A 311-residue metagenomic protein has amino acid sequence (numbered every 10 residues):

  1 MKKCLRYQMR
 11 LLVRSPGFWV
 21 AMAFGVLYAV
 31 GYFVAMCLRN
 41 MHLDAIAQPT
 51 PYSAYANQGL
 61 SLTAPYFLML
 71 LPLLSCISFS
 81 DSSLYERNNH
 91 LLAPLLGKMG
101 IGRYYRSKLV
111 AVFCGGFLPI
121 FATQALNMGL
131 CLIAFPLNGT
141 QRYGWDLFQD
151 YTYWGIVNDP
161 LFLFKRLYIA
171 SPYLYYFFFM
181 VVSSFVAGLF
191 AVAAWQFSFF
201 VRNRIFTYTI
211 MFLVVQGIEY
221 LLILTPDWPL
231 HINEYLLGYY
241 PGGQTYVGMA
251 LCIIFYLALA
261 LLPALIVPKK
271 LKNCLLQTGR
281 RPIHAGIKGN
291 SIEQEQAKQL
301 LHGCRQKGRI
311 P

Functional and structural regions predicted by a protein language model:
M1-G25: Aromatic- and glycine-rich beta-strand/loop motifs that create alpha-glucan
P16-G17, G100-G102, R106, N203-Y208: Membrane-helix interface segments
A21-V26, R204-I218: Central hydrophobic cores of alpha-helical transmembrane segments in multi-pass integral membrane proteins
V26, M41-I46, T207, L222-P263 (+4 more regions): Extracytoplasmic/secretory soluble proteins
Y28-L84, V110-A191, W195, N233-Y256: Secretory targeting signals
S82-G115: Helix-loop-helix units of permease transmembrane domains in multi-pass membrane transporters, especially ABC
Q196-F200, F255-P311: Junction motif at the cytosolic side of a transmembrane helix
